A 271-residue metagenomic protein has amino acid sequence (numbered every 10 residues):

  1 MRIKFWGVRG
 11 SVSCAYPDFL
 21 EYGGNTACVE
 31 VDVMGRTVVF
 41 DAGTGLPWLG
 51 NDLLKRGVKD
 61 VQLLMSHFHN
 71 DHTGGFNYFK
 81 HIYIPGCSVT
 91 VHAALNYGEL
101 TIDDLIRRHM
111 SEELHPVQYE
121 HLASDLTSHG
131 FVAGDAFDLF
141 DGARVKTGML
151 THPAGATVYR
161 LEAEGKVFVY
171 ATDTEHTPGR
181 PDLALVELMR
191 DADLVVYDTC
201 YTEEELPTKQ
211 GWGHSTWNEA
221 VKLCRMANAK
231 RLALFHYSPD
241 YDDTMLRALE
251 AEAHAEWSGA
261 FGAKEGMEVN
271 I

Functional and structural regions predicted by a protein language model:
M1-V169, R180, L185, R247-I271: Binuclear metal-dependent hydrolase catalytic cores
F40, S66, A171-T172, Y197-D198 (+1 more regions): Active-site flanking residues adjacent to catalytic metal/cofactor-binding acidic residues
G45, H69, T151, E175 (+2 more regions): Catalytic metal-binding/acid-base residues of hydrolase active sites
A94-N96, D173, Y237: Short strand-loop junctions, especially beta-strand C-caps/beta-turns that link beta-sheets to coils or alpha-helices
T177-G259, A263-E265: Cap/insert and terminal regions of metallo-dependent hydrolase folds
